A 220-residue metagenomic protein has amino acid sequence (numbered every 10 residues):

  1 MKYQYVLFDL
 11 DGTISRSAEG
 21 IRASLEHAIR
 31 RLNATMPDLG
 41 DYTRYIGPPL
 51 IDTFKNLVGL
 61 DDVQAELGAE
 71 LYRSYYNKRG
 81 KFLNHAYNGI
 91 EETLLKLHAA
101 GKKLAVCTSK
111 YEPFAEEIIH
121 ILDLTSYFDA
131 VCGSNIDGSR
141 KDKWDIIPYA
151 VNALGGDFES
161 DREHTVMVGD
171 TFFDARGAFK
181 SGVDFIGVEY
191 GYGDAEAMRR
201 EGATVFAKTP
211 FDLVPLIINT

Functional and structural regions predicted by a protein language model:
M1-R44, V58-L60: Active-site neighborhood of HAD-like aspartate-dependent phosphohydrolases
Y5, K143-A175: Conserved Lys-Pro-Asp/Glu-containing loop-to-beta segment of HAD-superfamily phosphomonoesterases, centered on
L25, T93-I119, F128, C132: Substrate-recognition element of Asp-dependent hydrolases with the DxDx(T/V) motif
A28-I29, P49-D62, I118, A150-L154: Helix-loop "lid/cap" segments that line or gate small-molecule binding pockets
T35, T125-D129, T204: Conserved H-loop
K55-L95, A100: Metal-dependent phosphoesterase signature
T125-K141: A short, structured active-site edge motif that brings together acidic residues
M167-K208: Acidic, Mg2+-coordinating phosphoryl-transfer loop and its flanking beta/alpha structural elements, shared across
